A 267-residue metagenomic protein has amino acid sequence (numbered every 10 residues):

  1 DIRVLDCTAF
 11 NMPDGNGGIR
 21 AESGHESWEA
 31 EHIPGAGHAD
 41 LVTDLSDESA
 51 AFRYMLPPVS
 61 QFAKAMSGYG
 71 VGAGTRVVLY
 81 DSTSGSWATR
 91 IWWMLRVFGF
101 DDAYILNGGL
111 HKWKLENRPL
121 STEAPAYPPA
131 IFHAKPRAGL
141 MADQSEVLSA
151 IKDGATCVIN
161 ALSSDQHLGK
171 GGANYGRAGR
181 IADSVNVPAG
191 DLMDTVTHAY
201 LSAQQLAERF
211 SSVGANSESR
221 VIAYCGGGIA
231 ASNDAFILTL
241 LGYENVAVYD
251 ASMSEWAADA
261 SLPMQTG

Functional and structural regions predicted by a protein language model:
D1-G267: Cytosolic catalytic domains that perform sulfur/thiol-centered chemistry
